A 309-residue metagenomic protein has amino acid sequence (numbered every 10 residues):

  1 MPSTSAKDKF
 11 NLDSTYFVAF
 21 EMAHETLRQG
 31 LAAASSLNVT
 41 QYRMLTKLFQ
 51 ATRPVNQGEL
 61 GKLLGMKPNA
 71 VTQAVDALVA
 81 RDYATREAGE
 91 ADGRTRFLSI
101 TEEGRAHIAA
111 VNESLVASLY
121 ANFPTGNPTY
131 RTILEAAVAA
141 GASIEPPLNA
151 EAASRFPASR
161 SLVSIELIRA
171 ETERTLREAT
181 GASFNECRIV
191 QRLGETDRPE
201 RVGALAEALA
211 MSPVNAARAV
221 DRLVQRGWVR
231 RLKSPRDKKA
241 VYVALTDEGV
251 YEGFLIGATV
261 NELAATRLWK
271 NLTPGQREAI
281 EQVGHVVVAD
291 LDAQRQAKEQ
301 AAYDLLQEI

Functional and structural regions predicted by a protein language model:
M1-S35, R131-T180: N-terminal leader segment of winged-helix/HTH proteins
P2-S5, V163, I189-R192, R201-A204 (+6 more regions): Non-catalytic recognition/regulatory regions in large multidomain proteins
L12, T40-Q41, N56, E103 (+5 more regions): N-terminal positioning helix adjacent to the helix-turn-helix/winged-helix DNA-binding module
T26-K67, T172-S212: N-terminal helix-turn-helix DNA-binding core of bacterial DNA-binding proteins
D76-R131, D221-E278: Charged, amphipathic alpha-helical coiled-coil/dimerization segments
A109-R160, G257-I309: Terminal interaction helix/tail motif
